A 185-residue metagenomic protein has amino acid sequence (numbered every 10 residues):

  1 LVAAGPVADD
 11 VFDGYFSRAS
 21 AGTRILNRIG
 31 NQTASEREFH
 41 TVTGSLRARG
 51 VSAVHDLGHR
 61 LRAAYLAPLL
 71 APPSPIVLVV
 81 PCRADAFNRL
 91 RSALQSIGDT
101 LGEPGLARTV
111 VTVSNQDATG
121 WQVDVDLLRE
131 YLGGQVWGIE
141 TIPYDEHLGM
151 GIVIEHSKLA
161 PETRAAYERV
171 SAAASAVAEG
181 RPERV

Functional and structural regions predicted by a protein language model:
L1-R24: Phosphate-binding loop that captures ATP/GTP phosphates
V2-P6, S96-L101, R108-T109, R129 (+1 more regions): Acidic-aromatic/histidine active-site loop/patch
R18-L69: Phosphate-binding/switch loop-helix module in NTP-utilizing enzymes
A21, P72-P75, E103-T109, Q135-W137: Short glycine-/polar-rich loops that comprise or flank the Walker A/P-loop and associated switch/sensor motifs
L26-I29, V54-D56, V77-C82, T109-Q116: Conserved beta-strand segments of the P-loop GTPase G domain that flank and frequently precede/overlap
S74-S92, D117-G120: Conserved Switch II/interswitch segment of TRAFAC-class P-loop GTPases
N115-A160: Beta-strand-loop-alpha "switch" segments that mediate conformational coupling across diverse proteins
G151-V185: NTP-binding/hydrolysis catalytic cores, primarily Walker-type P-loop NTPases
